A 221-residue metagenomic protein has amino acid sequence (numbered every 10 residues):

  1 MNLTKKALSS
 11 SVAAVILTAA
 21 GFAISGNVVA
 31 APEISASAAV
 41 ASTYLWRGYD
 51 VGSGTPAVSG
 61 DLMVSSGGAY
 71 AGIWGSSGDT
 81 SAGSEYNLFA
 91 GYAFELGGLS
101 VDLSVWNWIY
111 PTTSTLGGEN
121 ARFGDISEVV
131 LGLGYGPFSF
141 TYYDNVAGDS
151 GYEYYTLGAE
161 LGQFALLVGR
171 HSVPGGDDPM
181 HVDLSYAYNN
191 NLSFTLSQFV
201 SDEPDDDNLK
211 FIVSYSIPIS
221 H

Functional and structural regions predicted by a protein language model:
N2-A14, G21-H221: Outer-membrane beta-barrel proteins
